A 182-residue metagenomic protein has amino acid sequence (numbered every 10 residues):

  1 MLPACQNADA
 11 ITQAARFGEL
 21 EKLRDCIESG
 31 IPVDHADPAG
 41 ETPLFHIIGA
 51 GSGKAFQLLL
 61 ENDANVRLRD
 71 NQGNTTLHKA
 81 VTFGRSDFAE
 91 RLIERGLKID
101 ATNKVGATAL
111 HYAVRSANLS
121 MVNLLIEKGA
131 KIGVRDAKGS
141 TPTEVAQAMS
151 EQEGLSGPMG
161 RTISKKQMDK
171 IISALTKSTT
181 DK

Functional and structural regions predicted by a protein language model:
L2-A10, K128, A137-S140, Q147-K182: Ankyrin-repeat-protein effector appendages
C5-H46: N-terminal segments that cap or nucleate solenoid repeat domains
Q13-G18, H46-S52, K79-R85, Y112-N118 (+1 more regions): Ankyrin repeat A-helix N-terminal signature
E19-I27, S52-L60, R85-I93, N118-I126 (+2 more regions): Ankyrin repeat structural motif
